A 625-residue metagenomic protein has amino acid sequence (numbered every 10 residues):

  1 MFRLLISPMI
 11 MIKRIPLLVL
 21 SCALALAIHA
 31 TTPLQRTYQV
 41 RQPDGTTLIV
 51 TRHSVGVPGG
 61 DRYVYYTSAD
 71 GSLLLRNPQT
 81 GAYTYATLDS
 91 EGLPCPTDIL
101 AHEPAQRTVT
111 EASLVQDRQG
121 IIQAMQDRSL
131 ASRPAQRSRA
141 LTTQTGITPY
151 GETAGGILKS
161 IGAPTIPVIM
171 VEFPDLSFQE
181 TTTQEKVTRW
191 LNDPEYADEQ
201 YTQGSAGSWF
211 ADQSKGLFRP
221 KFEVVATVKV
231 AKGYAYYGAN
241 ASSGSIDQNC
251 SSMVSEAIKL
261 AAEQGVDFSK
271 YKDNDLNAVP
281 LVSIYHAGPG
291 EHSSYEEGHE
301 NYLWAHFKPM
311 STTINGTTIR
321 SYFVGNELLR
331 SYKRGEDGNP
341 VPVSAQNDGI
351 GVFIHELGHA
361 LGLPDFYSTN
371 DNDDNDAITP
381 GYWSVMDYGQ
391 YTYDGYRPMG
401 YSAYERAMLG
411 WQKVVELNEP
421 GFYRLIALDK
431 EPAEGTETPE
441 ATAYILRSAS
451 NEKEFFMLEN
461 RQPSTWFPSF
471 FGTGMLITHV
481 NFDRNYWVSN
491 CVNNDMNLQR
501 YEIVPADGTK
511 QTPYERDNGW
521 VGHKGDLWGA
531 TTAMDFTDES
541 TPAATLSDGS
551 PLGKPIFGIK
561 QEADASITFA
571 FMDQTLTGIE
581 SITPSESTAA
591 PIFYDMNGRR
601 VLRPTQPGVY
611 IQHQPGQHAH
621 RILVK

Functional and structural regions predicted by a protein language model:
L4-V19: Bacterial N-terminal signal peptides that target proteins for export
R14, V609-K625: C-terminal tail/sorting-segment detector
S21-H29: Hydrophobic h-region of N-terminal signal peptides that target proteins for export in Gram-negative bacteria
A30-G155: N-terminal prosegments of processed precursors
T46-T47, G56-G59, F173-Q179, K453 (+1 more regions): Primarily extracytoplasmic ectodomains and periplasmic/lumenal surface modules that are beta-strand-rich
Q119-T379, W383, D387-V415, T465 (+3 more regions): Active-site-proximal segment of zinc-dependent metalloprotease catalytic domains
Q179-E180, E185, E199-D212, E296-V343 (+1 more regions): Non-catalytic C-terminal accessory/binding modules of secreted extracellular proteins
F571-R599: Residue-level detector of functionally pivotal "anchor" positions at catalytic/ligand-binding pockets or at interdomain
